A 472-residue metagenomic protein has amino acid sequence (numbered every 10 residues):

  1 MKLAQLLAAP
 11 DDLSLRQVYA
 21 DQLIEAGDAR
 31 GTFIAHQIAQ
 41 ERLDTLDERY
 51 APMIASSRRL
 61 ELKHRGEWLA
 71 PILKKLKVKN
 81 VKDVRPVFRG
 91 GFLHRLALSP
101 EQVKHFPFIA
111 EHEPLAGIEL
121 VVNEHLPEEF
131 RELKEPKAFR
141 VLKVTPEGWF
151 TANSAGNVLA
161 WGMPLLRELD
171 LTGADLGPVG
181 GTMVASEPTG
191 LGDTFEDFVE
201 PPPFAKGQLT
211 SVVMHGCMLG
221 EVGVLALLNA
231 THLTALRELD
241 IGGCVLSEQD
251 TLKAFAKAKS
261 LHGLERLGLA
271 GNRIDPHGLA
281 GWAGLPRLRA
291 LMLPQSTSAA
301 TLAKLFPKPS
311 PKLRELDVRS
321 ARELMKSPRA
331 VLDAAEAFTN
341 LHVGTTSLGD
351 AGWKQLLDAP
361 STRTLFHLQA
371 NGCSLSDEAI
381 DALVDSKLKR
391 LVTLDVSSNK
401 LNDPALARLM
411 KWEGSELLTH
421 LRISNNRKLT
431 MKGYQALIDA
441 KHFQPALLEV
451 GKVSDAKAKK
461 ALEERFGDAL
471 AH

Functional and structural regions predicted by a protein language model:
M1-E25, A29-A138, A160: Long, highly charged low-complexity segments
L7, W68, D83, E124 (+8 more regions): Compositionally biased, intrinsically disordered/low-complexity regions enriched for serine, proline and threonine
L13, A55, K74, R89 (+10 more regions): A generic alpha-helix propensity feature with a strong bias for hydrophobic helices
V78, R95-H105, P114, I118-P127 (+19 more regions): Concave beta-strand-loop units of leucine-rich repeat
A110, F130-P136, A155-M163, V179-K206 (+10 more regions): A structural signal for leucine-rich repeat
